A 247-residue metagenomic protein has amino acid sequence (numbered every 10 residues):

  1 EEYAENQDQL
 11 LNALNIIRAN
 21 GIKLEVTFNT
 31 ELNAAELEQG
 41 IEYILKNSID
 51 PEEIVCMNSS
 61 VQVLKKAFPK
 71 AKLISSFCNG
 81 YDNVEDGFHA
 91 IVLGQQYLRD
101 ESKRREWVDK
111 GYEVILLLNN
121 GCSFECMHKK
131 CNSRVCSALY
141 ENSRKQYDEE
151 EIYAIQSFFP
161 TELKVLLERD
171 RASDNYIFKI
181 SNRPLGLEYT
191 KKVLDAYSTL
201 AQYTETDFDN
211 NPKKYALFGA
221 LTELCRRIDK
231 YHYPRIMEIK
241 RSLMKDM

Functional and structural regions predicted by a protein language model:
E1-M247: Active-site pocket-lining/capping segments in soluble small-molecule metabolic enzymes
